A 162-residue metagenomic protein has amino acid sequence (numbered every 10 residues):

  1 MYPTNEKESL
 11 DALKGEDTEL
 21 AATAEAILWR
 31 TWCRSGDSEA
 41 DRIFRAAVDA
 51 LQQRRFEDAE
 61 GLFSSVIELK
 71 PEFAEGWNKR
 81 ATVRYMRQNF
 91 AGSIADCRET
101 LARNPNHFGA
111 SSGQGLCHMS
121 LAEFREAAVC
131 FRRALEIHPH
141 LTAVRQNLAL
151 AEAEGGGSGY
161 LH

Functional and structural regions predicted by a protein language model:
M1, W29-R42: TPR-adjacent "capping" and linker segments in tetratricopeptide-repeat scaffold/adaptor proteins
L10-D11, W29, S64, R98 (+1 more regions): Alpha-solenoid helical repeat scaffolds
T18-A21, F56, F90, F124: TPR-repeat structural position
D37-A110: Alpha-helical adaptor scaffolds
Q52, M86, S120, A153-G155: Register position in tetratricopeptide repeats
E136, H140-H162: Terminal, low-structured helical/coil segments at or just beyond the last alpha-helical repeat
